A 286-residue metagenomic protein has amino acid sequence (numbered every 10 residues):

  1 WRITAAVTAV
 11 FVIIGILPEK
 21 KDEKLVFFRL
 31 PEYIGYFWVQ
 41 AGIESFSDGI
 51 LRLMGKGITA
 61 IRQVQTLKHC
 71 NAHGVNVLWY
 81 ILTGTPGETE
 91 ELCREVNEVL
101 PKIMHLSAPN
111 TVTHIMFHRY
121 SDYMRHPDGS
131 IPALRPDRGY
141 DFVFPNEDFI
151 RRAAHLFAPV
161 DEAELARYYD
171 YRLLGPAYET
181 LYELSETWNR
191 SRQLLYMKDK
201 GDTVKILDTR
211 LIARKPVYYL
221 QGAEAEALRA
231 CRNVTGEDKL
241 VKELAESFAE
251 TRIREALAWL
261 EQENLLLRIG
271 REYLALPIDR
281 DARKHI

Functional and structural regions predicted by a protein language model:
W1, A6, V12-L106: Conserved non-cysteine loop/helix-boundary elements of the Radical SAM core domain that shape
I16-P18, I43-S47, W79-T83, R119-S121 (+4 more regions): Active-site proximal loops enriched in glycine and acidic residues that flank catalytic Cys/His/Asp and coordinate
E32-I34, N71-A72, P109, L220 (+2 more regions): A structural signal for short secondary-structure junctions
A41, F117, L240: Conserved, mostly hydrophobic/aromatic
G49, I115, A225-E226: Positions in alpha-helical segments
R94, E98-L220: C-terminal accessory regions of radical SAM enzymes
V217-I286: Long, charge-rich, low-complexity alpha-helical segments
